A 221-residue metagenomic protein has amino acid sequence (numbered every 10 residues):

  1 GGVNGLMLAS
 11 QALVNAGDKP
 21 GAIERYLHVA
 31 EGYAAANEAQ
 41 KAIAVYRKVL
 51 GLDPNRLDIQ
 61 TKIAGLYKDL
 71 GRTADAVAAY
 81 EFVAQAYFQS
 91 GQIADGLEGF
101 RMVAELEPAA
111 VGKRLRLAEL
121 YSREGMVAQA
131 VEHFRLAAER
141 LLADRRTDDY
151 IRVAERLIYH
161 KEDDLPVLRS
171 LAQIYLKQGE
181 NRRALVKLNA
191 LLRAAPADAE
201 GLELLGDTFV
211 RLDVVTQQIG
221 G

Functional and structural regions predicted by a protein language model:
G1-G221: Repeat-based scaffolding regions
